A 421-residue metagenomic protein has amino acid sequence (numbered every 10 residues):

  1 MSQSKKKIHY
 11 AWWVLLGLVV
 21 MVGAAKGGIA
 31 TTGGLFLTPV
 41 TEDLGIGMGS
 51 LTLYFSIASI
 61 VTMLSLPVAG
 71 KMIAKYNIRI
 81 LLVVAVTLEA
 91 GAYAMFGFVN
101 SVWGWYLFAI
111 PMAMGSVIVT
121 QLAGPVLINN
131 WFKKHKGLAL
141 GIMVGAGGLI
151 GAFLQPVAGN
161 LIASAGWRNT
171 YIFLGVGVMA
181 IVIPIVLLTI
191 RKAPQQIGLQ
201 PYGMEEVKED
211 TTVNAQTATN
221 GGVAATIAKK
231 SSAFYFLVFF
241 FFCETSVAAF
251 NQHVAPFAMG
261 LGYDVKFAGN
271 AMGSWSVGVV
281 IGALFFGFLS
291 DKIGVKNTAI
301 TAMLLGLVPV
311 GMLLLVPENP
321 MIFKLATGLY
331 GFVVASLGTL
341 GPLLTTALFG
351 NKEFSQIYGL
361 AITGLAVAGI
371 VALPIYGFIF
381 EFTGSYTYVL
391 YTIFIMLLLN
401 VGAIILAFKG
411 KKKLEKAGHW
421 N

Functional and structural regions predicted by a protein language model:
W13-M48, S65-A69, L154-Q155, V247-A255: Extracytoplasmic
G23, A92, G104-V119, F242 (+1 more regions): Hydrophobic core of transmembrane alpha-helices in multi-pass small-molecule transporters, especially MFS/SLC-type
I29-L37, T226-F286: Extracytoplasmic gate region of multi-pass secondary transporters
L64-V102: Conserved MFS/SLC helix-loop-helix module at the cytosolic interface between two early adjacent transmembrane helices
S65-N77, A283-G294, E381: Helix-to-loop junctions at the C-terminal end of transmembrane segments in multipass secondary transporters
I118-F132, S336-F349: Intracellular juxtamembrane helix-capping segments at the cytosolic ends of symmetry-related transmembrane helices
A146-Q195: Helix-loop-helix hairpin linking two adjacent transmembrane segments in secondary transporters
F241, G273-L344: C-terminal transmembrane helical hairpin of 12-TM major facilitator-type secondary transporters
